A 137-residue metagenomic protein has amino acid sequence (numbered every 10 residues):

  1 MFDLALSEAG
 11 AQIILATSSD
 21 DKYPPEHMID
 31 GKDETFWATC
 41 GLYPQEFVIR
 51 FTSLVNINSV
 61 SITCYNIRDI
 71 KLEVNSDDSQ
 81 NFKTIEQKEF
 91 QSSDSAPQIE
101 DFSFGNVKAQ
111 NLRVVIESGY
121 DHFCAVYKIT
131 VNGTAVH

Functional and structural regions predicted by a protein language model:
M1-T52, T134-H137: Disordered, acidic Ser/Thr/Pro-rich linker "stalks" and the adjacent N-terminal cap of the next globular domain
I14, Y65, E89-S92: Short, solvent-exposed aromatic-acidic interface loops
K32, F47-F51, I57-I62, I99-D121 (+1 more regions): Hydrophobic/aromatic beta-strand segments within beta-rich folds
S53-V55, D78-S79: Short, charged/polar surface micro-motifs in flexible loops or helix N-caps
V55, Y65-R68: Short proline/glycine-enriched turn/loop motifs at strand-loop junctions of beta-rich domains
N66, S118, A135: Flexible, active-site-proximal loop/turn residues at the rims of small-molecule/cofactor binding pockets and catalytic
I67-T84: Short, surface-exposed beta-strand/strand-loop-strand elements in extracellular ectodomains
K83-S103: Extracellular carbohydrate recognition and processing domains and analogous Trp-centered ligand-binding platforms
